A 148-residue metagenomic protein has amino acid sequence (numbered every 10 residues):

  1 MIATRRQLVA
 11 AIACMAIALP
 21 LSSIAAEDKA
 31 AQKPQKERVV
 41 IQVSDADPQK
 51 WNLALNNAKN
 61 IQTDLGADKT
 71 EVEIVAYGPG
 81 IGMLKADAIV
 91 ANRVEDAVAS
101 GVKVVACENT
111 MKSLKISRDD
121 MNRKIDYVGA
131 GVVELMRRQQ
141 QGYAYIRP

Functional and structural regions predicted by a protein language model:
M1-A3: N-terminal binding-site loop/beta-alpha segment at the start of enzyme catalytic domains that lines or forms
R5-I12: N-terminal export leaders
I17-I24: C-terminal segment of classical bacterial N-terminal signal peptides
I24-P148: Secreted/extracellular ectodomain signature
